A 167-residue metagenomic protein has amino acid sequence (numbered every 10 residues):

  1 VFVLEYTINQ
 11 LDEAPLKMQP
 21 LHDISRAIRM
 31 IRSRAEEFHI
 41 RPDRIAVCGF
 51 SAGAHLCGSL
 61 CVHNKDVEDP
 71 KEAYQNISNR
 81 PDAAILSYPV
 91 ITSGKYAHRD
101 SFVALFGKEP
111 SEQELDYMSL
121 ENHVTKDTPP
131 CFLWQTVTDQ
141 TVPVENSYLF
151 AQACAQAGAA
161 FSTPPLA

Functional and structural regions predicted by a protein language model:
V1-L11: Conserved alpha/beta-hydrolase
Y6-I8, P89, L166: Active-site loop/turn elements of alpha/beta-hydrolase fold enzymes, especially the short glycine-/histidine-rich
H22, R26-H98, L115-D116: Primarily recognizes the serine-hydrolase "nucleophile elbow" in alpha/beta-hydrolase and SGNH/GDSL folds
P70-Y74, K108-H123, T128-P129: Active-site nucleophile elbow and catalytic-triad environment of alpha/beta-hydrolase enzymes
V90, V137-Q140, A167: Acidic beta-to-alpha connecting loop that harbors the catalytic carboxylate
D127, F132-Q135, D139: Short beta-strand/loop motif that positions the catalytic acidic residue of the alpha/beta-hydrolase fold
Q140-L149: Conserved alpha/beta-hydrolase "acid-adjacent" motif
A155-A167: Catalytic histidine neighborhood in serine/cysteine hydrolases with alpha/beta-hydrolase-type architecture
